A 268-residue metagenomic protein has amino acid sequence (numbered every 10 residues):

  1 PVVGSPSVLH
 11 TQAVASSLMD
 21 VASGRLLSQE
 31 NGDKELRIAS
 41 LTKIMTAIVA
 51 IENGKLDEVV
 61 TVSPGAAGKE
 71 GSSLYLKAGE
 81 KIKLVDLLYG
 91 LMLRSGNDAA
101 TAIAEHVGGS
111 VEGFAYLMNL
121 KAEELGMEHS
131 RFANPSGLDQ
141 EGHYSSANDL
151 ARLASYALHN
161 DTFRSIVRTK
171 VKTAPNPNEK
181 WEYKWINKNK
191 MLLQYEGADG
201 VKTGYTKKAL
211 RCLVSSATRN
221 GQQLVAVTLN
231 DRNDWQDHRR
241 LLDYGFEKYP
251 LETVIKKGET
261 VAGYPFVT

Functional and structural regions predicted by a protein language model:
P1-D161: Active-site-adjacent loops and short helices of periplasmic peptidoglycan-processing enzymes
M127-E128, D139-Y144, N148-T268: Domain-terminus/edge residues, biased toward the C-terminal soluble/receptor-binding domains of extracytoplasmic
